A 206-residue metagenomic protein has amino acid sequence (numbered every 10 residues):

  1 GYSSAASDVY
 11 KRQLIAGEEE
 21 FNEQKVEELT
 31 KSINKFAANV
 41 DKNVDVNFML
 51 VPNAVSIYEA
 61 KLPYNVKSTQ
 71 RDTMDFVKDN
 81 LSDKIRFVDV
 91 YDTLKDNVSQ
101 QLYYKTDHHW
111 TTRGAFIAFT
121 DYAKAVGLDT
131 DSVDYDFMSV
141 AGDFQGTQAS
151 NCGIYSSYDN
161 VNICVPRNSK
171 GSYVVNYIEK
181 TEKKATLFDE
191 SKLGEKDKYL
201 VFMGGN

Functional and structural regions predicted by a protein language model:
G1-A6, Y10: Single conserved hydrophobic/aromatic residue that forms the stacking wall/gate of nucleotide- or nucleobase-binding
V9, S56-E59, D96: Short active-site-adjacent helix-start/loop capping segments
R12-A16, D96-Q101: Short glycine/proline-rich turn/loop motifs
L14-F76, F202-N206: Conserved, well-ordered alpha-helix/loop/beta-strand core segments that scaffold catalytic motifs
V44-P52, K67-Q100, D121-K124: Extracellular serine-dependent O-acyl
Y103-T106: Catalytic core of nucleotide-activated saccharide and alditol-phosphate transferases
G114-N206: Extracellular/periplasmic envelope-modification machinery, especially enzymes that add or remove acyl/ester groups on
